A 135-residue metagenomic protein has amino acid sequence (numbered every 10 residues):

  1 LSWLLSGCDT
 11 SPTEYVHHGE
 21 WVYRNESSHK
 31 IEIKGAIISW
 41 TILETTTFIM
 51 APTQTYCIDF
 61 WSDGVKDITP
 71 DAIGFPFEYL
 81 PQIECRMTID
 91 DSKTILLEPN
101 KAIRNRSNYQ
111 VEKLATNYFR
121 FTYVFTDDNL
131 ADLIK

Functional and structural regions predicted by a protein language model:
L1, C57-F60: Disordered, low-complexity tails and leader-like regions
L1-D9: Sec-dependent bacterial lipoprotein signal peptides
C8-V22, K34-A51, I58-D59, D67-K135: Intrinsically disordered, low-complexity segments enriched in small/polar residues
E26-I33: Short acidic/proline- and small/hydrophobic-mixed sequence motifs that coincide with surface turns and coil-to-beta
